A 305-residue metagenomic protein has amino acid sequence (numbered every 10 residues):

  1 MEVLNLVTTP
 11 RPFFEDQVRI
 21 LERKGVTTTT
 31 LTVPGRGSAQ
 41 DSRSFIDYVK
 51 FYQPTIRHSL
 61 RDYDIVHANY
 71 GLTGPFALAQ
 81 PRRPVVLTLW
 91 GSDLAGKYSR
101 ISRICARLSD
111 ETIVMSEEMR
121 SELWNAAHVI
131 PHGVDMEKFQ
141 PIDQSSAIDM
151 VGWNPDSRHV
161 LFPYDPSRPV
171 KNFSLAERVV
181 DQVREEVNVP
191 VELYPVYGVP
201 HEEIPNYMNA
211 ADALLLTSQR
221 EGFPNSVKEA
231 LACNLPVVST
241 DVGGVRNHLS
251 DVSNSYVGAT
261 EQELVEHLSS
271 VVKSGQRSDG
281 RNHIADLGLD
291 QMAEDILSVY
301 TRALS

Functional and structural regions predicted by a protein language model:
A68-T73: Short His-centered aromatic/hydrophobic patch
A106, N206-A211, I296: Short alpha-helical donor nucleotide-sugar binding micro-motif in glycosyltransferases
R107-Q144: Donor nucleotide-sugar binding/catalytic pocket of nucleotide-sugar-dependent glycosyltransferases
M150-K171, E177-D181, A285: Conserved donor-binding/catalytic core segment of Leloir-type glycosyltransferases
Q219: Aromatic "clamp/platform" in nucleotide-sugar-dependent glycosyltransferases that forms part of the donor/acceptor
P236-S239: Short hydrophobic beta-strand element within catalytic cores of glycosyltransferases and related nucleotide-activated
D251-Q262, S269-S274: Conserved acidic donor-binding segment of nucleotide-sugar-dependent glycosyltransferases
K273-L304: A charged, aromatic-enriched C-terminal amphipathic alpha-helix characteristic of glycosyltransferases across folds
